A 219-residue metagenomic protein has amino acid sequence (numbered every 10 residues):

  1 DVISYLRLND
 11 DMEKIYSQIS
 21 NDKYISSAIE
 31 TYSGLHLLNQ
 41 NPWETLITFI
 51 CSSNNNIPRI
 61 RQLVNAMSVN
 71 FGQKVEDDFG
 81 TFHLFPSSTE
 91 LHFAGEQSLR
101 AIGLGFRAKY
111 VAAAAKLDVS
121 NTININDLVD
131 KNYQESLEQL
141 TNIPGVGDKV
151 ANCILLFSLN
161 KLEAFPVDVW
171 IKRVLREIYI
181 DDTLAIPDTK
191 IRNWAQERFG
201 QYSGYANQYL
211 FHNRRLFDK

Functional and structural regions predicted by a protein language model:
D1-K219: HhH-family (HhH-GPD) DNA N-glycosylase catalytic core used in base-excision repair
